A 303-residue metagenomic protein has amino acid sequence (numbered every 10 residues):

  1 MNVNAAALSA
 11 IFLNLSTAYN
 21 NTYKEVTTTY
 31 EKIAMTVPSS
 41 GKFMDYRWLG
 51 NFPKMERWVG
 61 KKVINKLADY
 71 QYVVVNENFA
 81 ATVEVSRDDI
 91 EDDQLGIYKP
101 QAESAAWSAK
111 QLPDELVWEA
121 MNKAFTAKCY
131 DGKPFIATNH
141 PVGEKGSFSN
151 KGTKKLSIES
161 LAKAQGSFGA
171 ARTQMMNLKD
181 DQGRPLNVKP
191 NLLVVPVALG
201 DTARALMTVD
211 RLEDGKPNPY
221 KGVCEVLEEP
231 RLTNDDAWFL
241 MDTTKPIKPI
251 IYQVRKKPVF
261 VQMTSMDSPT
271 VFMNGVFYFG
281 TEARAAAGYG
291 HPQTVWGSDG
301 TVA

Functional and structural regions predicted by a protein language model:
M1-G41, M207, V254-P258, T264: N-terminal catalytic cores of peptidoglycan-degrading enzymes
N2, A7-S9, T138-L192, A198-A303: Sequence/fold signature of self-assembling virion shell proteins
N20-E77: Assembly/oligomerization interface modules of large self-assembling protein complexes
N20-T27, E31, M35-P38, K110 (+6 more regions): Residue-level signal for secondary-structure boundary elements
Y46-K61, E77, D93, Q101 (+13 more regions): Surface-exposed loop/turn and secondary-structure junction residues enriched for glycine/proline
Y72, E77, D88, K128 (+4 more regions): Flexible, active-site-adjacent loop/turn segments at secondary-structure boundaries
Y72-K128, L193, G275, F279-T281: Long, contiguous amphipathic alpha-helices that act as assembly "spine/axial" helices in icosahedral shell and virion
D93-G96, P100, W107-Q174: Alpha-helical scaffold segments that mediate packing/assembly in large oligomeric complexes
